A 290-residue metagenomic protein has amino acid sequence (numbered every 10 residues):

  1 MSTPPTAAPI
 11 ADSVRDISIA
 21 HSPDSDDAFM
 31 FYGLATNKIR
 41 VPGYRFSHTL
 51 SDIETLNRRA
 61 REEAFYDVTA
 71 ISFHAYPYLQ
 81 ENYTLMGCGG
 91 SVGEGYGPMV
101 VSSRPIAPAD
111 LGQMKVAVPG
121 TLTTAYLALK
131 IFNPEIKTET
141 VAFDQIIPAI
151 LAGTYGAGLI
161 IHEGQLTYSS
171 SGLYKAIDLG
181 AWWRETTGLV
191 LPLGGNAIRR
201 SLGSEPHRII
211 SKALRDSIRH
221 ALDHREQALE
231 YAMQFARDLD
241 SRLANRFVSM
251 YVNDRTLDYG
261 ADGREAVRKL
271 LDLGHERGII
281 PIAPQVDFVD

Functional and structural regions predicted by a protein language model:
V14-T36, P98-G156, E163, E265-R268: Bilobed "Venus flytrap"/periplasmic-binding protein-like clamshell domains and structurally analogous long
I17-S18, N82-S91, K115: A structural signal for short loop-to-beta-strand junctions that line the ligand-binding cleft of periplasmic/secreted
I39-L50, F132-Q145, I280-V286: A local structural motif
D52-E54, A60-P77, A142-F143, I160-L166: Beta->alpha turn/N-cap motifs
L85-P108, I131, R184-S201: Hydrophobic/proline-rich hinge and linker segments of small-molecule sensing/allosteric domains, predominantly
D144-Q234: Pocket-lining segment of extracytoplasmic ligand-binding domains
G203-L273: Secondary-structure end/capping motifs
R264-V267, D272-D290: Long, low-complexity C-terminal extensions of enzymes
